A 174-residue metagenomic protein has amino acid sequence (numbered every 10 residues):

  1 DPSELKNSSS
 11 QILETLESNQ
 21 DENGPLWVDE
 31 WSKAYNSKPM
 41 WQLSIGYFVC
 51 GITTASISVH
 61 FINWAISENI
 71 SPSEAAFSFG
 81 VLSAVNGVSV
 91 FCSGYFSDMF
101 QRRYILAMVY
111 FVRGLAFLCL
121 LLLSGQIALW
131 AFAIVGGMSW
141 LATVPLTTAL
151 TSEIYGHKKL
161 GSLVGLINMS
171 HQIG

Functional and structural regions predicted by a protein language model:
N7-Q42: Juxtamembrane intracellular "pre-TM" segments in multi-pass secondary transporters
S32-Y95: Extracytoplasmic gate region of multi-pass secondary transporters
M40, R102, H157-G161: Cytoplasm-facing, short amphipathic helices at loop-to-helix transitions on the intracellular side of 12-TM secondary
F48, G80-A84, F111, G165-I173: Transmembrane alpha-helical cores of Major Facilitator Superfamily
T54-S56, E74-E153: C-terminal transmembrane helical hairpin of 12-TM major facilitator-type secondary transporters
F61, A65, L150-T151, Y155: Hydrophobic alpha-helical interface/terminus motif in multipass membrane transporters
L141, I154-G174: A late C-terminal transmembrane helix in Major Facilitator Superfamily
